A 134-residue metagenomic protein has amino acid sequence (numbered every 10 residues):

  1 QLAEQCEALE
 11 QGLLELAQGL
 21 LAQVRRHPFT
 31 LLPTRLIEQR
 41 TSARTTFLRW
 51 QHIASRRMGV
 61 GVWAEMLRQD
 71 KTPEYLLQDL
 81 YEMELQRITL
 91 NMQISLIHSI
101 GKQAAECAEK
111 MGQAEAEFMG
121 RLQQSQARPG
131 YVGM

Functional and structural regions predicted by a protein language model:
Q1-L31, Q126, G130: Negatively charged, low-complexity tracts enriched in Asp/Glu with abundant Ser/Thr
C6-L16, L76, L80-A104, M111: Amphipathic alpha-helical coiled-coil segments
E10, A17, P33-T34, W50 (+2 more regions): Intrinsically disordered, low-complexity regions
Q18, R25, F29, M92 (+5 more regions): Residue-level recognition of alpha-helical coiled-coils, specifically the heptad-repeat register on one helix face
Q18-A54: Amphipathic, interaction-prone secondary-structure segments
L32-R40, E117-M134: Helical coiled-coil/dimerization "stalks" and their immediately adjacent regulatory linkers at helix->disorder
T45-M92: Intrinsically disordered, low-complexity regulatory segments enriched in Ser/Thr/Pro and charged residues
